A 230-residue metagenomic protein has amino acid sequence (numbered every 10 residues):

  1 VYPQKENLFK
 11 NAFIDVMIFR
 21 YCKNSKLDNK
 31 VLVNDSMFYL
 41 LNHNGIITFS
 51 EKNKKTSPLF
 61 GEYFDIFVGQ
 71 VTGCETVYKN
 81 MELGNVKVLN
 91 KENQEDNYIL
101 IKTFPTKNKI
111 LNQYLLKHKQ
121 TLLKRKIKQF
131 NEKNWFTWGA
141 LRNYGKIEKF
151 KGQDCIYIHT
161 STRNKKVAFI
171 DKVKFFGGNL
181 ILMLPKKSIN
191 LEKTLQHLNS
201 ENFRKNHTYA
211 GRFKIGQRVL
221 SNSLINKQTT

Functional and structural regions predicted by a protein language model:
V1-Y2: Active-site-proximal cofactor/substrate-binding loop regions of enzyme domains
E6-K166, K172-K174, K186-T230: C-terminal substrate-recognition regions of SAM-dependent nucleic acid methyltransferases
N179-L182: Charge-dense, low-complexity intrinsically disordered regions
